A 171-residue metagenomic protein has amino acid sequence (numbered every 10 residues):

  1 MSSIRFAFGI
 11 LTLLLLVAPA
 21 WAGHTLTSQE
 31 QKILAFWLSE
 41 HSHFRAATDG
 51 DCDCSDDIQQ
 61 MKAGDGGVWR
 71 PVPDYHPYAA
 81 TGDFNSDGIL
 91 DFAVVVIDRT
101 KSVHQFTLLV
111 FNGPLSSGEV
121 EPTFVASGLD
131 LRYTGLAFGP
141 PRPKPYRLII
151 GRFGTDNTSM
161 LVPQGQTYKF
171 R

Functional and structural regions predicted by a protein language model:
M1-F6: Positively charged n-region of N-terminal signal peptides that target proteins for export
A7-A18: Bacterial N-terminal signal peptides
A22-C52, G118-V120, S127-R171: Acidic, small-residue rich beta-repeat scaffolds with periodic aromatic anchors
Q60-Y78, A126-R142: Repeat-based blade/solenoid architectures
A79-D87: Acidic, divalent-cation-chelating loop motifs in proteins
S86-V96, P143-I150: Acidic/hydrophobic-patterned starts of short beta strands in beta-sheet-rich repeat architectures
K101-V110, D156-M160: Structural motif
T107-A126: Extracellular C-terminal loop/segment signatures of secreted glycoproteins
